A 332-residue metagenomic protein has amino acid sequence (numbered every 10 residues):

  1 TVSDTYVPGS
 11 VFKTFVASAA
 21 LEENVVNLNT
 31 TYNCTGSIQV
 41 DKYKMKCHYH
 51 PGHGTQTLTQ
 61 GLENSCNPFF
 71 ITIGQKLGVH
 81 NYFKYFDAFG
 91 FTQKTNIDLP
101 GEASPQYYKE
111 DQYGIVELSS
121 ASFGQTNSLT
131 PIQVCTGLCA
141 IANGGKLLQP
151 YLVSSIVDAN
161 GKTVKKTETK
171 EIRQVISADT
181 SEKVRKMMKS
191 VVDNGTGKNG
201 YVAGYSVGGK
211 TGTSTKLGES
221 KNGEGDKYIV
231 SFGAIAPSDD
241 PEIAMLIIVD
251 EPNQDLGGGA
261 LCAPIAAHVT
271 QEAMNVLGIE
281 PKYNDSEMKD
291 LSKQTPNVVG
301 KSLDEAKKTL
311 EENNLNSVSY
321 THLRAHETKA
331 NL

Functional and structural regions predicted by a protein language model:
T1-S10, F15-V249: Beta-lactam-recognizing serine transpeptidase/beta-lactamase-like catalytic domain environment
G204, G218, I247-L332: Ligand-recognition elements built from short beta-strands and adjacent flexible loops
